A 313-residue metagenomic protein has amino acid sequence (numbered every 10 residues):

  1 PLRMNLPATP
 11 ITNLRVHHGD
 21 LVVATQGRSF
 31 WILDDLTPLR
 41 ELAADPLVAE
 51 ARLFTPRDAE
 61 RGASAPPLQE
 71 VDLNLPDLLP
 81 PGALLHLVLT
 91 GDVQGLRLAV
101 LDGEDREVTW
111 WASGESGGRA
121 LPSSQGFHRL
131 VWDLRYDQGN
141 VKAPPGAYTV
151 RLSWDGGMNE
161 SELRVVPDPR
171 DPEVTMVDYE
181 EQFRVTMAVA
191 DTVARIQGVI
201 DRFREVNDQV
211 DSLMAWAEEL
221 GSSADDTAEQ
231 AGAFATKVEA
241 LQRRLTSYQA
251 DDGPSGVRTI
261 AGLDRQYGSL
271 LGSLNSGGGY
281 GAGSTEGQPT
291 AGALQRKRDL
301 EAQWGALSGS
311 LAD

Functional and structural regions predicted by a protein language model:
P1-H18: Conserved blade-ending motifs and adjacent loop-strand segments that build the rim/top face of beta-propeller domains
S29, Q138-G139, S153-S161: Short acidic/polar inter-strand loop motif in beta-rich domains
P38-S64, E160-R195: Low-complexity, Pro/Ser/Thr- and charge-rich linker/hinge segments at domain boundaries
G62-R97, L101, F127-V131, Y179 (+1 more regions): Contiguous beta-strand segments within globular domains
E104-K142, G157: Glycine-centered tight-turn motifs at strand-turn-strand junctions
W154, L163, R195-D313: Mature extracytoplasmic or organellar-lumen-exposed domains after removal of signal/transit peptides
